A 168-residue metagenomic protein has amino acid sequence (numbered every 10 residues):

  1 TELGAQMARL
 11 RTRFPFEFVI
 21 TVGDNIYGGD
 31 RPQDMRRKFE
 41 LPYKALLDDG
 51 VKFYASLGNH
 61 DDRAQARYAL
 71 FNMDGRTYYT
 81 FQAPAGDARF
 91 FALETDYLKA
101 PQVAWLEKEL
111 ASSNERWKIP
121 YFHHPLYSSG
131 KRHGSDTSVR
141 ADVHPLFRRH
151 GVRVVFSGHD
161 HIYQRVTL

Functional and structural regions predicted by a protein language model:
E2, A8, Y27-K118, K131-V154 (+1 more regions): Extended active-site neighborhood of metal-dependent phosphoesterases/phosphodiesterases
M7, P15-D30, G58, H123: Active-site beta-strand/loop signature of hydrolases that rely on acidic residues for catalysis
F122-P125, H159-D160: Short, well-ordered beta-to-alpha junction loops that form the rim of enzyme active sites and present histidine/acidic
H124-R132: Active-site clefts of carbohydrate-active enzymes
